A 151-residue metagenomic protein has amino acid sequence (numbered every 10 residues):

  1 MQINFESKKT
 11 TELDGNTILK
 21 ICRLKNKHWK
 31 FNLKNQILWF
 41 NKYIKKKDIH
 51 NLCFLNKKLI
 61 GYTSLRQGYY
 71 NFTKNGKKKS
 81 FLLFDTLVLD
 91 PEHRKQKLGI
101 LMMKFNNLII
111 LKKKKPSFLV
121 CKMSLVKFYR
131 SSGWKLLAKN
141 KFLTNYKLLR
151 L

Functional and structural regions predicted by a protein language model:
M1-I3: Extreme N-terminal starter segment of soluble prokaryotic enzymes
T10-V88: A conserved beta-strand-loop-helix scaffold within acyl/acetyltransferase catalytic domains
F31, F54-K58, H93, L108-K113: Secondary-structure boundary elements
G68-Y70, E92, S124: Short coil/turn motifs at secondary-structure junctions
L89, K95-L108: Conserved acetyl-CoA-binding loop-helix of GNAT-fold acetyltransferases
M103, L108-K122: Conserved GNAT acetyl-CoA-binding A-motif
S117-F128, F142-T144: Conserved beta-strand-loop-alpha-helix junction that forms the acyl-donor binding cleft
R130, K135-L151: Conserved catalytic-core motifs of GNAT/GCN5-like acyltransferases
